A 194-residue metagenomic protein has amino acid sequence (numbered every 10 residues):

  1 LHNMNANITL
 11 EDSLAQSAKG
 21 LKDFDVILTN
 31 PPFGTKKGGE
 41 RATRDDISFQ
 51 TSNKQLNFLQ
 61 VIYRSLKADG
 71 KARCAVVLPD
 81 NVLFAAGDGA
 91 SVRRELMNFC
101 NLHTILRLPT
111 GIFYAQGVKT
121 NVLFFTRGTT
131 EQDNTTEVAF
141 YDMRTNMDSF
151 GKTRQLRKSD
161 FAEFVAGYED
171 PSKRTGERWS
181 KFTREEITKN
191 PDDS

Functional and structural regions predicted by a protein language model:
L1-L21: S-adenosyl-L-methionine
A15-S194: A conserved structural/catalytic subdomain of Rossmann-like adenosyl-cofactor enzymes
